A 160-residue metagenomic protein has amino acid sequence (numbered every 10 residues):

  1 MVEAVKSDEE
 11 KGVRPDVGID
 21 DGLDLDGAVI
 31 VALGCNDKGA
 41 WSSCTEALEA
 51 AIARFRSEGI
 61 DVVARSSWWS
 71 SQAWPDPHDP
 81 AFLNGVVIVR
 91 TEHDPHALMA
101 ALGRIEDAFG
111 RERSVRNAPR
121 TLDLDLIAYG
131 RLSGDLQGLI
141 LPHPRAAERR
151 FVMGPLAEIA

Functional and structural regions predicted by a protein language model:
V2, K6-G18, G59, A64 (+3 more regions): Flexible, gly/pro- and Lys/Arg-enriched active-site loops
V2-G59, S66-S70: N-terminal beta1-alpha1 ligand-phosphate binding loop
V29, G85, R149-R150: Small-molecule pocket liners
C35, V87-T91, A128-R131: Short beta-strand-to-loop capping motifs
N36, R65, V87, P155: A residue-level signal for conserved active-site and pocket-lining positions in enzyme catalytic cores
L48, I52, N84, M99-L102: A general structural signal for well-ordered alpha-helical packing
D79-H93: An anionic oxygen-ligand recognition environment, strongly enriched in 2H phosphoesterase
